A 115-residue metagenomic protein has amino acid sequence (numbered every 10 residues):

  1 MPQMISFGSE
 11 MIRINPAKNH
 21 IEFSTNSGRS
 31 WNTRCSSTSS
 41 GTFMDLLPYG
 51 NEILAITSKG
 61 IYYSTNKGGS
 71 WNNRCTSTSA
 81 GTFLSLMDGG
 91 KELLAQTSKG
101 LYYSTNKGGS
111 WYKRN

Functional and structural regions predicted by a protein language model:
M1-G8, S40-Y49, A80-G90: Repeated scaffold domains used in trafficking and secretory/extracellular systems, primarily beta-propellers
M1-R34, Y112: An edge-strand/N-cap motif at the start of beta-rich repeat modules
M11-R13, I53, L93: Hydrophobic beta-strand positions that form the internal "hydrophobic ladder" of WD40/Gbeta-like beta-propeller blades
I14-P16, I56, Q96: Residue-level marker for isolated small/hydroxyl-bearing positions within beta-strands of beta-sheet-rich domains
K18-I21, K59-Y62, K99-Y102: Loop/turn residues immediately N-terminal
S24-T25, S64-T65, S104-T105: Conserved Ser/Thr-centered positions that define the repeating blades of beta-propeller domains
G28-R29, G68-G69, G108-G109: Short coil turn/linker residues within repeat-based beta-strand modules
C35-S39, C75-T78: Surface loop/turn motifs at the tips and blade-to-blade linkers of beta-strand repeat domains
